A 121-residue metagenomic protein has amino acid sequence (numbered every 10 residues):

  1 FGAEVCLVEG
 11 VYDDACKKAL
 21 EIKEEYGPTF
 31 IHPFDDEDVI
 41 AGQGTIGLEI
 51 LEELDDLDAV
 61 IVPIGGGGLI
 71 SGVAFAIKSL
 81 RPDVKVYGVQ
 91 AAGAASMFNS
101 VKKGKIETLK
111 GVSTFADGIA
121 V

Functional and structural regions predicted by a protein language model:
F1-A59, G93-V121: Small/polar-residue-rich loop-to-helix segments that shape phosphate-bearing ligand pockets
V39-I40, G68-S71: Conserved PLP phosphate-binding loop immediately N-terminal to the Schiff-base lysine helix in PLP-dependent enzymes
L57-L69: A short, small-residue-rich loop immediately preceding and capping a beta-strand
V60-P63, L80-A94: Short, acidic/small-residue loops that bind anionic groups at enzyme active sites
I70-R81: Short Gly/Thr/Asp-enriched flexible loops that form oxyanion-binding sites at enzyme active sites
